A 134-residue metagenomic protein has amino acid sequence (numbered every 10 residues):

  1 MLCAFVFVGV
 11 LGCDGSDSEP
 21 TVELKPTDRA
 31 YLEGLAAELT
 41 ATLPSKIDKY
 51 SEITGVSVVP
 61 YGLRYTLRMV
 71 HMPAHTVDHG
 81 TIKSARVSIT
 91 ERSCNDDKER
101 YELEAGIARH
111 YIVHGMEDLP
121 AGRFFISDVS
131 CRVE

Functional and structural regions predicted by a protein language model:
M1-L11: Sec-dependent bacterial lipoprotein signal peptides
L2-C3, D78-S84, M116-A121: Short, intrinsically disordered, charge-biased short linear motifs at domain edges
L11-D17: Bacterial signal peptide processing site
E23-L24, Y31-A74, R100-E134: Polar/charged, Gly/Pro-rich intrinsically disordered segments
V77-E102: Short, non-transmembrane amphipathic alpha-helical segments
